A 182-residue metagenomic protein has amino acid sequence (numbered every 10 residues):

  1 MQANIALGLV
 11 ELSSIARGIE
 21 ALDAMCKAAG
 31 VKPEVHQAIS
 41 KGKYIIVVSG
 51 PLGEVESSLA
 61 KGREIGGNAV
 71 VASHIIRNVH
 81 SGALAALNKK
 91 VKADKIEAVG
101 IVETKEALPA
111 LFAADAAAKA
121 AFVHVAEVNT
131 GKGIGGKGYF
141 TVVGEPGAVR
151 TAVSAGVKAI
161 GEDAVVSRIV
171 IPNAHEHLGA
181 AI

Functional and structural regions predicted by a protein language model:
Q2, L7-S14, E34-K43, V71-E106 (+2 more regions): A structural signal for small-residue-enriched, beta-sheet-centric alpha/beta enzyme cores and oligomeric scaffold folds
V10-V31: N-terminal structural module
I19, I46-V48, V55, L111 (+1 more regions): A compositionally biased, intrinsically disordered/low-complexity signal enriched for hydrophobic/aromatic residues
A24, H36-A38, R63: Polybasic, low-complexity intrinsically disordered tails and interdomain linkers
C26-A29, L59, G66: Short amphipathic alpha-helical segments enriched in hydrophobics
V48, L52-V55, R63-H80: Hydrophobic, ordered structural segments
G53-L59, P146-T151: Short, structured secondary-structure boundary patches
S58, G62, G156-A159: An amphipathic, aromatic/His-enriched active-site/gating alpha helix that lines ligand/cofactor pockets
